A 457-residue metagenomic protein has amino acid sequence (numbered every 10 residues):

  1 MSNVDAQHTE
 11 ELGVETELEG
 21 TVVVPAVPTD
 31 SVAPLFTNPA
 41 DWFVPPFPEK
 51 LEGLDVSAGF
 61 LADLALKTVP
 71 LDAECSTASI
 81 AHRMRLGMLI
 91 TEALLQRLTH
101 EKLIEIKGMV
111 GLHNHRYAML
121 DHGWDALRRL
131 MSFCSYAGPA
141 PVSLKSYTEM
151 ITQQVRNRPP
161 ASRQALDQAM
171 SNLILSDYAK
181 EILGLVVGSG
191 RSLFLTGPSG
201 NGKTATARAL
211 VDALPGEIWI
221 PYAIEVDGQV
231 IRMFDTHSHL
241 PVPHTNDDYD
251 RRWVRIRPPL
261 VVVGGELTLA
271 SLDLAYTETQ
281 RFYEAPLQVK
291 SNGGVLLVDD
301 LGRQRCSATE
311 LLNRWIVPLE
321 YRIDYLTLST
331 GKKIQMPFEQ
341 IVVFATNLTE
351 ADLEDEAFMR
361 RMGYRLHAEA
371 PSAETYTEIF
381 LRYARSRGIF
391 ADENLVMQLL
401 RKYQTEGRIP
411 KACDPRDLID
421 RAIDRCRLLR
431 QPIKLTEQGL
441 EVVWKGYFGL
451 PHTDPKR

Functional and structural regions predicted by a protein language model:
E52, H113-R163, Y447-K456: Short, amphipathic alpha-helical interaction segments positioned at domain boundaries
L71-R83: Short acidic, hydrophobic short linear motifs in intrinsically disordered regions
M84-H100: Short amphipathic alpha-helical interaction segments
T99-G111: A short, conserved structural fragment
T152-K180, E406-I409: Dynamic helix-loop-helix/coil hinge segments at AAA+ ATPase domain boundaries and subdomain interfaces
I174-V343: Conserved ASCE/P-loop NTPase catalytic core
R314, E354-A370: A short helix-turn-beta junction within AAA+ P-loop NTPase domains corresponding to the substrate/partner-engaging
T377-E441: Conserved AAA+ ATPase small/helical "lid" subdomain
